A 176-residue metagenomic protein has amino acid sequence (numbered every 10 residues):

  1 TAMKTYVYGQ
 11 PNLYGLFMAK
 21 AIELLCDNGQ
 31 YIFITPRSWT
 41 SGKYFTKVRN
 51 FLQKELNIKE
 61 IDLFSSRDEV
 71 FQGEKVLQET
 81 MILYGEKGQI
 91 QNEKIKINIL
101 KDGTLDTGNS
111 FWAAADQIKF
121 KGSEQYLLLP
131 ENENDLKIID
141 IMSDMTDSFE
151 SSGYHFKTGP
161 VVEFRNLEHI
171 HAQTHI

Functional and structural regions predicted by a protein language model:
T1-F164: Signature of N6-adenine DNA methyltransferases within the class I
R165, H169-I176: C-terminal target-recognition/interaction regions appended to catalytic cores
